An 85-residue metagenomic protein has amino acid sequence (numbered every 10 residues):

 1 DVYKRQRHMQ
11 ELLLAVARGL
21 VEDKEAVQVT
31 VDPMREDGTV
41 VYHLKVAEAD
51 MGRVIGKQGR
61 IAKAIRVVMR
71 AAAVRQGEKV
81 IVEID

Functional and structural regions predicted by a protein language model:
D1-Y3: Short, small-residue-biased leader/transition segments that mark boundaries at the very start of proteins
R5-M51, K57, I61-D85: RNA-contacting regions in translation and RNA-metabolism proteins, encompassing KH/S1 modules where present
